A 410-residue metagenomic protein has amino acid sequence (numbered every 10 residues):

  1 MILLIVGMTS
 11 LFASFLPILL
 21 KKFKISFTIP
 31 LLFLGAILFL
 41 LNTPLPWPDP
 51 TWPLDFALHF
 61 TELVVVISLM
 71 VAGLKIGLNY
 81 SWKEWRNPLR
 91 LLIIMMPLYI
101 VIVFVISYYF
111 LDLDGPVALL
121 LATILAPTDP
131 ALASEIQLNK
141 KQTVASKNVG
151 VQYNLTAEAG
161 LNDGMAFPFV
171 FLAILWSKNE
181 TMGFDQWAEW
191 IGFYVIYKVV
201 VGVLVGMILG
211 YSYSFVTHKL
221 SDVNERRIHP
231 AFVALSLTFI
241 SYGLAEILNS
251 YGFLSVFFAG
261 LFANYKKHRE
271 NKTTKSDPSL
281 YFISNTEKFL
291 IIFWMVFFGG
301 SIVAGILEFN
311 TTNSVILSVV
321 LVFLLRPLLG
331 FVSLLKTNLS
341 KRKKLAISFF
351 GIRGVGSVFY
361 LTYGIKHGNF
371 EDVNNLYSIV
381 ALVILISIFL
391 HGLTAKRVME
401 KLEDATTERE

Functional and structural regions predicted by a protein language model:
M1-E410: Transmembrane helical cores of multi-pass secondary ion antiporters/exchangers
